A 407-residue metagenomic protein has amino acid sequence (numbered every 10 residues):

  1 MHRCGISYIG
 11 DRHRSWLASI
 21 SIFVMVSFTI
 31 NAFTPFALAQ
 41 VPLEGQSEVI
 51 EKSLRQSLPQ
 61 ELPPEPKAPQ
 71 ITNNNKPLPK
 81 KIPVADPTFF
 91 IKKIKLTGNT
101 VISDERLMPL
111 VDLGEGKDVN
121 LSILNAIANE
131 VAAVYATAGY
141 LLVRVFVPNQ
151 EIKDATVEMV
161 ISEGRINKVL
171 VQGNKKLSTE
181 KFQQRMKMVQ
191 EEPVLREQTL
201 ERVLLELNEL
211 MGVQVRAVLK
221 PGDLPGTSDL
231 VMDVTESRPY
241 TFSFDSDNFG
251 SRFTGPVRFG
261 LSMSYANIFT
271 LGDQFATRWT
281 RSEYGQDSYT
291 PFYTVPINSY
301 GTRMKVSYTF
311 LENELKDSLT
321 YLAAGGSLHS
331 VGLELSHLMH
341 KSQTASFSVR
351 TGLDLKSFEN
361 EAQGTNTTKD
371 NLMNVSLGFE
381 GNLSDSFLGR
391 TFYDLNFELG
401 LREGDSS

Functional and structural regions predicted by a protein language model:
M1-S15: N-terminal secretory signal peptides that target proteins for export/translocation
S19-A32: Bacterial N-terminal signal peptides
A32, A37-A39: Boundary at the C-terminal end of the N-terminal hydrophobic targeting segment
Q40-G250, W279-D287: Periplasmic polypeptide-binding modules associated with outer-membrane biogenesis and secretion
L204, S243, G260-S262, A276 (+4 more regions): Membrane-embedded beta-strand positions in outer-membrane beta-barrel channels/transporters
G226, G255-F259, G285-Y289, S327-V331 (+1 more regions): Residues that define the transmembrane beta-barrel architecture of outer-membrane proteins
T241-G250, L261-S262, G272-E283, Y289-P291 (+2 more regions): Transmembrane beta-strand segments that form the barrel wall of outer-membrane beta-barrel proteins
P296, R303-S407: Transmembrane beta-strand segments of outer-membrane beta-barrel domains in Gram-negative and organellar OMPs
